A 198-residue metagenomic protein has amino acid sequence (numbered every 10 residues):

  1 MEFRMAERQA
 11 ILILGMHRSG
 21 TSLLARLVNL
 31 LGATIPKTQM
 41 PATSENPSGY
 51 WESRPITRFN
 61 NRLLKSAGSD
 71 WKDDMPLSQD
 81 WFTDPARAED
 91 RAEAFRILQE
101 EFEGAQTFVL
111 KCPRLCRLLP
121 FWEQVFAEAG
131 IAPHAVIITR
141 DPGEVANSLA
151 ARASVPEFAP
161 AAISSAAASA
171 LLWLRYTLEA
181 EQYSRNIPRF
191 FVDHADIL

Functional and structural regions predicted by a protein language model:
M1-A92: PAPS-dependent sulfotransferase catalytic core
S69, D90-L198: PAPS-dependent sulfotransferase catalytic domain
